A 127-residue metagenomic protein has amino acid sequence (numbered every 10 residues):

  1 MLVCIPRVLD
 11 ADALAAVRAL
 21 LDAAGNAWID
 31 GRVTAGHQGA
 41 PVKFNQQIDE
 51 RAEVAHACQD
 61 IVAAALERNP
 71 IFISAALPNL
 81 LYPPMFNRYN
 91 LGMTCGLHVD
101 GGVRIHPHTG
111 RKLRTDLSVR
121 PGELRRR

Functional and structural regions predicted by a protein language model:
M1-M85: Non-heme Fe(II)/2-oxoglutarate
P70-R127: Catalytic core of non-heme Fe(II) oxygenases with the double-stranded beta-helix
